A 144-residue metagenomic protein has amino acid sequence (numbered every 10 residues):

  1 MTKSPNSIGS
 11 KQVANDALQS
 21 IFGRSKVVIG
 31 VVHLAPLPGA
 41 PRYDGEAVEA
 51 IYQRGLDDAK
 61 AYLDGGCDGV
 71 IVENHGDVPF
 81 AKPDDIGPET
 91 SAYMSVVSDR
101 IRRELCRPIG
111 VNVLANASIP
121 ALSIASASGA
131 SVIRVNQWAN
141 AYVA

Functional and structural regions predicted by a protein language model:
L18-A47: N-terminal small/glycine-rich loop or linker at the start of catalytic domains across soluble metabolic enzymes
V28-V32, V70-V72, I109-V113, I133-V135: Hydrophobic faces of well-ordered beta-strands that scaffold small-molecule active sites in alpha/beta enzyme cores
H33-L37, H75-D77, N112-S118, W138-N140: Active-site beta-loop-alpha junctions enriched in small/polar residues
D44-A59, V113-P120: Glycine-rich anion/phosphate-binding loops
R54-G66, R100-R103: A short, N-terminal amphipathic alpha-helix
C67-Y93, W138-A144: Glycine-rich, proline-tolerant flexible connector loops at the mouths of alpha/beta enzymes
A81-V111: Alpha-helix-loop-beta-strand connector modules within alpha/beta enzyme cores
I119, I124-A144: Conserved anion-binding
